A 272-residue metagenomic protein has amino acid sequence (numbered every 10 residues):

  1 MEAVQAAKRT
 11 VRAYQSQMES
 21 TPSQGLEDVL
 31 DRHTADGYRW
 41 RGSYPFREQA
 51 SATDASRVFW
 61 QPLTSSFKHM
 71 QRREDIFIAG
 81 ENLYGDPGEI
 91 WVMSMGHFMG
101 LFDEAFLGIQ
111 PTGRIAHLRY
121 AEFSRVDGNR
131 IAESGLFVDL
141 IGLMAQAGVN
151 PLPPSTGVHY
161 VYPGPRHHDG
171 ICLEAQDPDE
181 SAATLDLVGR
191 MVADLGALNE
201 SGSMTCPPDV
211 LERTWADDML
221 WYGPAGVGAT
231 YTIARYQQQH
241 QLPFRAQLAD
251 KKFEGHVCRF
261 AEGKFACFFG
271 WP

Functional and structural regions predicted by a protein language model:
M1-P272: C-terminal and inter-domain tail/linker signature
